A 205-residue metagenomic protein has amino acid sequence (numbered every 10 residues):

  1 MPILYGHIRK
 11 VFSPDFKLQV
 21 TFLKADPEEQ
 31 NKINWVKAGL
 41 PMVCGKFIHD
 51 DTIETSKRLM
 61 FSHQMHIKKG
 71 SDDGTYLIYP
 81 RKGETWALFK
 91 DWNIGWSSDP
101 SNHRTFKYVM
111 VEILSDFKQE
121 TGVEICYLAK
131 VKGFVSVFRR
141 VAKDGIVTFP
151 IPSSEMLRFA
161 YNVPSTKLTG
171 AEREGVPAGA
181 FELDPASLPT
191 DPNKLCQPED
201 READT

Functional and structural regions predicted by a protein language model:
M1-T205: Eukaryotic chromatin- and chromosome-associated nuclear factors, especially histone mark writers/erasers/readers
